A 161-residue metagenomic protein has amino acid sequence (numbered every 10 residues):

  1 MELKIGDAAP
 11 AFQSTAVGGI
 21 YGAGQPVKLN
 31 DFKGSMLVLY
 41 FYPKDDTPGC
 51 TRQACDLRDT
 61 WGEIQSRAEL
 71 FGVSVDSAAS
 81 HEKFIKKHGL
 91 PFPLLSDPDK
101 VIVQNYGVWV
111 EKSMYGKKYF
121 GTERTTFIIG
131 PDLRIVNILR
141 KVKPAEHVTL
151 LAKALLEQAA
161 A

Functional and structural regions predicted by a protein language model:
M1-A161: Chalcogenol-based redox active-site neighborhoods
